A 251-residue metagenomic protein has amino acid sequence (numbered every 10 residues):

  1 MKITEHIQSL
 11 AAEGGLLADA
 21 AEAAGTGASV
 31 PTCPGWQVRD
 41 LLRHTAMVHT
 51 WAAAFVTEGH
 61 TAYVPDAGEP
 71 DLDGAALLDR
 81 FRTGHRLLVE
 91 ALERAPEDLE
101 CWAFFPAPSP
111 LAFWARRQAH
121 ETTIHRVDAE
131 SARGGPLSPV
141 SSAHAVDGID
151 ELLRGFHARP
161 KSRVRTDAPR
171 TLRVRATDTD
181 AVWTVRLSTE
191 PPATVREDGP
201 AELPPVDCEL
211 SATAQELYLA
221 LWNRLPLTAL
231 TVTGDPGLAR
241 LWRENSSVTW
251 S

Functional and structural regions predicted by a protein language model:
M1-A28: Non-cleavable N-terminal signal-anchor transmembrane helices
I3-L10, G74-F81, A115-Q118, T122 (+1 more regions): Hydrophobic packing residues in well-ordered alpha-helices of helical domains and bundles
T4-S9, L16, V48, G59 (+3 more regions): Soluble acyl-CoA-dependent acyltransferase catalytic core bearing the H(X)4D motif
G25-Y63, P106-S162, L217: Short, contiguous alpha-helical
D79-R126: Hydrophobic alpha-helical segments and helix pairs
I149-L187: A glycine-rich beta-turn/hairpin centered on an aromatic-Pro dipeptide
R175-T213: Acidic/His-leaning functional-site neighborhoods
A201-S251: C-terminal interaction segments
